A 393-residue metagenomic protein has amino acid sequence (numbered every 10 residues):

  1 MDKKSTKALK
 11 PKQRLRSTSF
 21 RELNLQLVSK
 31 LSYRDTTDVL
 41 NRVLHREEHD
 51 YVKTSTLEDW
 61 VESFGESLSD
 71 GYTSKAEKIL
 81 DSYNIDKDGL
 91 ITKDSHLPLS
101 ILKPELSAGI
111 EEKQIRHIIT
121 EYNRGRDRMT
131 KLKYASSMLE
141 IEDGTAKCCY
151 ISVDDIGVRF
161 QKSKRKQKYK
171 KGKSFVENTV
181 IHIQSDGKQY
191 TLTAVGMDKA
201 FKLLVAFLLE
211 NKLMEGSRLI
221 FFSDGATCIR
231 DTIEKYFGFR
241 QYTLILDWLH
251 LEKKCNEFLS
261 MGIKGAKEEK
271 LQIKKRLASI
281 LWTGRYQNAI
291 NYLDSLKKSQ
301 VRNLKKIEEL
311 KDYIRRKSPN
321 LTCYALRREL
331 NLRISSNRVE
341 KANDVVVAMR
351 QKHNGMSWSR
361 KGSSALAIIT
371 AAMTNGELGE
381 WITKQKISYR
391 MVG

Functional and structural regions predicted by a protein language model:
M1-G393: Catalytic center-proximal scaffold of phosphoryl-transfer enzymes
